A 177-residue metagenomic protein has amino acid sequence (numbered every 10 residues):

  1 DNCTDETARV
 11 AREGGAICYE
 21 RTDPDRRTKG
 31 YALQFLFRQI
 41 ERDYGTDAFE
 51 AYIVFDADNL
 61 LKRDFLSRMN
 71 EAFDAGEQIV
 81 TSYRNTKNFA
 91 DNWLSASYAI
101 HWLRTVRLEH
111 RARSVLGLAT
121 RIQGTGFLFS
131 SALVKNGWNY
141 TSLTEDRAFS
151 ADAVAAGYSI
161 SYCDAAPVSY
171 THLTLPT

Functional and structural regions predicted by a protein language model:
D1-T7, D23-D25, L60: A conserved acidic beta->alpha catalytic loop
E6, D56-E71: Acidic donor-binding/catalytic loop of UDP-sugar-dependent glycosyltransferases, especially processive GT2
R9-E13: Short loop/helix-cap segments at secondary-structure boundaries that form the rim of catalytic
G15, E20-G45, D64-S142, V154: Long helical/loop segments within the catalytic core of UDP-sugar-dependent glycosyltransferases, especially the large
T46-D58: Short beta-strand-to-loop acidic/aromatic patch adjacent to the donor-nucleotide binding site
L143-F149: Acidic donor-binding loop at a coil-to-helix junction in glycosyltransferase catalytic cores that engages
A151-V168: Catalytic donor-sugar/metal-binding loop of nucleotide-sugar-dependent glycosyltransferases
T171-T177: Conserved small/polar residues in nucleotide/adenosyl-binding loops
